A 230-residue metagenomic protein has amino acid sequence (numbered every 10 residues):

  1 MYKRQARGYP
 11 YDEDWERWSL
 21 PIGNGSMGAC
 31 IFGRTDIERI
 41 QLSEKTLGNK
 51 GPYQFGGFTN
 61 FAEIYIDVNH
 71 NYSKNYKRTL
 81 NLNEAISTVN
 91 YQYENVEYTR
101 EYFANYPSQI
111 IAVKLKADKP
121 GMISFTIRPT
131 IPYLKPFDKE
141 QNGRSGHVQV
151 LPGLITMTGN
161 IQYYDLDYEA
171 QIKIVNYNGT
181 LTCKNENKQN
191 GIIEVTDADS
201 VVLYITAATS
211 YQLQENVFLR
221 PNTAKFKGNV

Functional and structural regions predicted by a protein language model:
K3-V230: Aromatic-residue-lined binding/catalytic grooves and analogous aromatic/hydrophobic interfacial grooves in multimeric
